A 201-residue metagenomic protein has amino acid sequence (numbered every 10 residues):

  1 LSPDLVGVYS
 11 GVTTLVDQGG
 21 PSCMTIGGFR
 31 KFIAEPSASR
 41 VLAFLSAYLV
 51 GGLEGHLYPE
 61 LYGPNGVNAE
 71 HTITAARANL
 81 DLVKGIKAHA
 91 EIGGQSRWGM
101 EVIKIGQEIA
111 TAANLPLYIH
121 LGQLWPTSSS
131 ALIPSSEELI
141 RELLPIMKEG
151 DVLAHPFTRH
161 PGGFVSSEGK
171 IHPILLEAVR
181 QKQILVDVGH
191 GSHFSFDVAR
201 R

Functional and structural regions predicted by a protein language model:
L1, G20-P21, S46-V50, A88-G93 (+3 more regions): Active-site beta-loop-alpha junctions enriched in small/polar residues
D4-A90: Divalent-metal coordination cores built from histidine and acidic residues
V8-L15, L82-G85, A112-P116, A178-V186: Short, surface-exposed connector motifs at secondary-structure boundaries
L15-V16, L42, Y118, A154 (+1 more regions): Structural detector of well-ordered beta-strand residues that form the stable sheet scaffold of enzyme domains
G28-R30, G55-H56, T72, R97-I103 (+3 more regions): Distinct, well-ordered alpha-helical segments
R30-S46, G106-N114, M147, L176-Q183: Alpha-helix-loop-beta-strand connector modules within alpha/beta enzyme cores
L57-E101, E108-T111, E149-T158, G162-S167: Active-site gating/metal-coordination segments in enzymes
P156-R201: Active-site-adjacent C-terminal substructures of enzyme catalytic domains
